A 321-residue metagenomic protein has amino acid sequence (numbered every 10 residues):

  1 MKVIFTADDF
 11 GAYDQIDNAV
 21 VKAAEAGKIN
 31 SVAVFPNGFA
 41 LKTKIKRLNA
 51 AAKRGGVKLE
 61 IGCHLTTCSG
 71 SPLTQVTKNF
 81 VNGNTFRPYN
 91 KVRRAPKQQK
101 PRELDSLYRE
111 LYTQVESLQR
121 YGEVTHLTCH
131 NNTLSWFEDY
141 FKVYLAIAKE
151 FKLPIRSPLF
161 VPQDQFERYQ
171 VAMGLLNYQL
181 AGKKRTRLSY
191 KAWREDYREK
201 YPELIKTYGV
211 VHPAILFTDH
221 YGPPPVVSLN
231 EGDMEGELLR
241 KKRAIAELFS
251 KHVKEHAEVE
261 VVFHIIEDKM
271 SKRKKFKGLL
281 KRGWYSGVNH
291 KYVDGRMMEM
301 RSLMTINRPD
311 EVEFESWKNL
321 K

Functional and structural regions predicted by a protein language model:
M1-I4, D14-V32, P36-E60, T66-Y112 (+3 more regions): Terminal accessory/targeting
D8-F10, N131, I265: Active-site metal-binding loops of divalent metal-dependent hydrolases
